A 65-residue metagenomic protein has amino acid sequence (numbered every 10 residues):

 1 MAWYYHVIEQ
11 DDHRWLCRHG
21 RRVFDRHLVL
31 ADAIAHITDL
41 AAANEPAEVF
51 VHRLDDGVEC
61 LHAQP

Functional and structural regions predicted by a protein language model:
M1-V23: Short aromatic-glycine-(Arg/Gly/Cys) micro-motifs in beta-strand/loop hairpins
G20, V29, A63: Surface loops and adjacent helix of pleckstrin homology
D25-R26, C60: A sequence-level detector of short linear motifs
L28-E45: A short, charged, amphipathic alpha-helix used as a generic interaction element across diverse proteins
A43-P65: Short, mixed-charge low-complexity intrinsically disordered segments
